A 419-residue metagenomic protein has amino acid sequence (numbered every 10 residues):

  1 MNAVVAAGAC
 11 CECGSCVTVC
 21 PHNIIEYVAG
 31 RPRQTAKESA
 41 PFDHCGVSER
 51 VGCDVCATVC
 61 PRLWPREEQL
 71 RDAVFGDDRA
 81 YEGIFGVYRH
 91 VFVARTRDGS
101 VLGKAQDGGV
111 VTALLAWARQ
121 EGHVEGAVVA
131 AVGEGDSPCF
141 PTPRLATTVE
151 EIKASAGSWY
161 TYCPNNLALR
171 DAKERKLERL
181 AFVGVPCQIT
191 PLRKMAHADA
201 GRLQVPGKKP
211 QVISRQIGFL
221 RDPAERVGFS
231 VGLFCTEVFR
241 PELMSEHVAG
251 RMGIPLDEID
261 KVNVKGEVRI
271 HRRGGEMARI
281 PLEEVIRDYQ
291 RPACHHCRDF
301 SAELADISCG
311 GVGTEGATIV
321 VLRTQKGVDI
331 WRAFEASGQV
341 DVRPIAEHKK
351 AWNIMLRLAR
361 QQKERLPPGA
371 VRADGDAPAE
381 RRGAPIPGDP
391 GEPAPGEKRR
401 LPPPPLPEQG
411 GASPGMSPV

Functional and structural regions predicted by a protein language model:
M1-A7, K37-E49, M277-V285: Short, intrinsically disordered, charge-biased short linear motifs at domain edges
M1-I25, G250-E267: A broadly conserved sequence feature marking short terminus-proximal activation segments in nucleic acid-centric
G8-H22, D54-R62, P186-Q188, Q290-S301: Local cysteine-cluster metal-coordination motifs and their immediate loop/turn environment, predominantly Fe-S cluster
S15-A36, C53-G76, I307: Iron-sulfur cluster-binding cysteine motifs and their immediate structural context in ferredoxin-like electron-transfer
P32-G46, V93-S100: Glycine-/proline-rich flexible loop or hinge segments
P65-P405, P414-V419: Iron-sulfur-associated redox domains of electron-transfer enzymes in respiratory and anaerobic energy metabolism
